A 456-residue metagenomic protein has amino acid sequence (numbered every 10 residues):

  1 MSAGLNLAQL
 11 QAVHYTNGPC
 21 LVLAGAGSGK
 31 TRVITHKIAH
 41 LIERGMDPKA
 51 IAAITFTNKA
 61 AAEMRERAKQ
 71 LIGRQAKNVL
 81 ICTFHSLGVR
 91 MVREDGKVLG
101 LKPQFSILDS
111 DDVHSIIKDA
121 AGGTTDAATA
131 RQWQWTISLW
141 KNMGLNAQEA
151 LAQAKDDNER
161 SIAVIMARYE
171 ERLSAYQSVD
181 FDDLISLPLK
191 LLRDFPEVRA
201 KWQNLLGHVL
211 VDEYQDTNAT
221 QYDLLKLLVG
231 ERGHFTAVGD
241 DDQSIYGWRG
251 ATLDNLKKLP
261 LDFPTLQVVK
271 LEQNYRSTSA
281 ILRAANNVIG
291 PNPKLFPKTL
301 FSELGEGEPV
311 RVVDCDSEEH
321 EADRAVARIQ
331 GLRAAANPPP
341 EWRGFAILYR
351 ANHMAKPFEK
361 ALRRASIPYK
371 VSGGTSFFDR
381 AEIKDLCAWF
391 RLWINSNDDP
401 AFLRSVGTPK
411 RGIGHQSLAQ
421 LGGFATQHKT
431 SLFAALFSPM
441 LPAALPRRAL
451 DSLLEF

Functional and structural regions predicted by a protein language model:
M1-P103, I107, Y176, R199-A200 (+2 more regions): P-loop NTPase Walker
A3-H14, G18-V22, V33, A52 (+5 more regions): Conserved helicase NTPase motor core
G18, M46-A50, Q75-N78, D112-V113 (+6 more regions): Short glycine-/polar-rich loops that comprise or flank the Walker A/P-loop and associated switch/sensor motifs
V22, A26-I34, G96, K102 (+3 more regions): Helicase P-loop NTPase motor core
S28, N58-A61, H85-G88, L139 (+9 more regions): Conserved nucleotide-binding/hydrolysis micro-motifs of P-loop NTPases
L87, D262-F263, G305-P309, L332-F456: ATPase/helicase motor core of nucleic-acid motors
D109-Q177: Coupling/switch/interface segments within P-loop NTPase motor domains and analogous charged loops in nucleic-acid
K141-A147, V288-K298, T426-S431: Proline-centered turn/helix-capping motifs that create local helix->coil transitions or kinks
